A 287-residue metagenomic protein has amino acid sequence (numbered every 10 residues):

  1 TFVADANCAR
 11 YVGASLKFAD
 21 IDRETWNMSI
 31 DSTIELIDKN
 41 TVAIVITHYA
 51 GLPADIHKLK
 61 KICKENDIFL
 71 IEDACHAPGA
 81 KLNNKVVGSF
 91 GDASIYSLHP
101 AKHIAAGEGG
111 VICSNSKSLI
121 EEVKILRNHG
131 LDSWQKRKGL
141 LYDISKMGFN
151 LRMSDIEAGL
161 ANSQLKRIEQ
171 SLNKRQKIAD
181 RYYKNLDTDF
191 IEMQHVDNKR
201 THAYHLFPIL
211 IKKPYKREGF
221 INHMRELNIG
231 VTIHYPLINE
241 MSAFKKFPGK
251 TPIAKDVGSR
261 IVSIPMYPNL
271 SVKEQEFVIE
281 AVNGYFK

Functional and structural regions predicted by a protein language model:
T1-E65, F69-A74, K81: PLP-dependent aminotransferase-like
V3, N27, P53, G88 (+2 more regions): Glycine-rich phosphate-binding loop at the start of an alpha helix
F18, L70-E72, Y96, S114 (+1 more regions): Hydrophobic residues in well-ordered beta-strands that form the structural core
E24-T25, P78, H103, N239-E240: Positions that flank functional sites
D31, A43-T47, L52, I56-K58 (+2 more regions): PLP-dependent aminotransferase class I/II
D38-N40, K64-I68, N84, G91-D92 (+2 more regions): Active-site acidic short loop of glycosyltransferases
E72-A106, Q135, L140-S145: Conserved active-site segment immediately N-terminal to the catalytic lysine that forms the internal aldimine
S89-D132, D155: Active-site PLP attachment segment
